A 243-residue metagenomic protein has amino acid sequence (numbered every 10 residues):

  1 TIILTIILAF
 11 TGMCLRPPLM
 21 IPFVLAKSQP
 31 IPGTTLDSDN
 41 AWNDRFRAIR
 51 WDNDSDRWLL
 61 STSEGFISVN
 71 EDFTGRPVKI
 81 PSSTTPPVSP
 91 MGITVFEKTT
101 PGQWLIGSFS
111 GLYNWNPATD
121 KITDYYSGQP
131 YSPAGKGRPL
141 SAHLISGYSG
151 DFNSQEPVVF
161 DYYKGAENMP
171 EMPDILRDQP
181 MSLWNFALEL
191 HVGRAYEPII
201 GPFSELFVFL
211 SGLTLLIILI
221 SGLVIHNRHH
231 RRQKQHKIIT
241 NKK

Functional and structural regions predicted by a protein language model:
T1-P30, G193-K242: Internal alpha-helical transmembrane segments
I21-K79: Membrane-interface segments at or immediately adjacent to transmembrane helices that form the boundary between
D37-W51, T84-P101, Q129-F152: Repeated scaffold domains used in trafficking and secretory/extracellular systems, primarily beta-propellers
E64, F109-S110: Residue-level signature of beta-propeller blades and closely related beta-rich strand-turn architectures in secreted
I67-E71, N114-A118, H226: Hydrophobic/aromatic beta-strand positions that recur at structurally equivalent sites within the blades
F73-G75, T119-K121, P173: Short coil turn/linker residues within repeat-based beta-strand modules
R76-S82, T123-Y131, P180: Beta-propeller fold detector
Q103-I106, Y113, F152-V192: Extended, hydrophilic extramembrane loops/domains of integral membrane proteins
